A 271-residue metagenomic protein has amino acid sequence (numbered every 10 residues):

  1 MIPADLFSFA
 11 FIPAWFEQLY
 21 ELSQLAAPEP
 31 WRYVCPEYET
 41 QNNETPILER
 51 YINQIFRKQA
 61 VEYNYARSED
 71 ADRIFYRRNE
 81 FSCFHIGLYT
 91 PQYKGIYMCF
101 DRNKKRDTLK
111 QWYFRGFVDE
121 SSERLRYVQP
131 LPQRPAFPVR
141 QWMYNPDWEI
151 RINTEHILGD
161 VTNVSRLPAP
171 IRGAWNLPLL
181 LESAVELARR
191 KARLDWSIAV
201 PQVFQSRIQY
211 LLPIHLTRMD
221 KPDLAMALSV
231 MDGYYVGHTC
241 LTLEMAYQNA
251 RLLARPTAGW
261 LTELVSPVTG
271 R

Functional and structural regions predicted by a protein language model:
M1-Q205: An acidic, glycine-rich, mixed-charge low-complexity segment common to nucleic-acid enzymes
R207-G270: Compact beta-sheet-dominated globular domain cores
